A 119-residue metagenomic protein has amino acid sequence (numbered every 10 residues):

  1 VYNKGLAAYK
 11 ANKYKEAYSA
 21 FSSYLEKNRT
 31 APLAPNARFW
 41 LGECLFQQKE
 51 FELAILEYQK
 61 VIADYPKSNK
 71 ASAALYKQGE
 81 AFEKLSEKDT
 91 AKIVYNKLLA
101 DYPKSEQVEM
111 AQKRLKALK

Functional and structural regions predicted by a protein language model:
V1-A11: Acidic, proline-/serine-/threonine-rich low-complexity intrinsically disordered segments
K27-L33, D64-K70, L99-E109: Short solvent-exposed coil/turn linkers within tandem alpha-helical repeat scaffolds
